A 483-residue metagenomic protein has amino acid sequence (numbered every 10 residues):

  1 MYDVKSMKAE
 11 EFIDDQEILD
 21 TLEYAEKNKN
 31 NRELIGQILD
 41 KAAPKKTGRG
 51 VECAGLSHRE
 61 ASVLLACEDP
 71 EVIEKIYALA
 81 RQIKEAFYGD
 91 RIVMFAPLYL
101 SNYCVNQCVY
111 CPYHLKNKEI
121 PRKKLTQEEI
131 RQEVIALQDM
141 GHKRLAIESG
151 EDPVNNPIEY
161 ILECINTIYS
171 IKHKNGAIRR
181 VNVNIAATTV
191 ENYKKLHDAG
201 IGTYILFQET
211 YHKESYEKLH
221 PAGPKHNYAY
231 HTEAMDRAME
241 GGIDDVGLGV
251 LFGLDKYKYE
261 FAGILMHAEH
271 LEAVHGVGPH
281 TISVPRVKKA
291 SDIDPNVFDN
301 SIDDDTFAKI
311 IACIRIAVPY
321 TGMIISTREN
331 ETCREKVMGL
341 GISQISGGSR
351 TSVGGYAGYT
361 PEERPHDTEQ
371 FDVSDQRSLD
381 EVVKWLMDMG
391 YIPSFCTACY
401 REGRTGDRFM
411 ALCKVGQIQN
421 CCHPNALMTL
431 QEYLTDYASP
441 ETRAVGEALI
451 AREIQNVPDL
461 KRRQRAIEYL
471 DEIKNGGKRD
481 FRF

Functional and structural regions predicted by a protein language model:
M1-D40, P44-G50, T332, M338-S343 (+1 more regions): Radical SAM enzyme core and accessory elements
T47-I92: An N-cap/entry alpha-helix motif that binds or orients negatively charged groups
C53, R91, V105-Q107, L137-A146: Short, flexible active-site-proximal loops enriched in glycine and acidic residues
Y88-E129: Canonical Radical SAM [4Fe-4S] cluster-binding loop centered on the CxxxCxxC motif and its immediate flanking residues
A96, V134, L162-Y169, Y193 (+5 more regions): Generic structural signal for well-ordered alpha-helices, preferentially at hydrophobic/aromatic core positions
L115-Q132, A136-M239, D244-L254, G276-S283 (+1 more regions): Core AdoMet radical
S149, T203, A229-I293, D303-T332 (+2 more regions): Conserved C-terminal portion of the radical SAM core fold that forms the substrate/S-adenosylmethionine-binding
L219-K225, N296-N300, T368: Short glycine-enriched, charge-decorated loop/helix-capping segments at active-site entrances that position
